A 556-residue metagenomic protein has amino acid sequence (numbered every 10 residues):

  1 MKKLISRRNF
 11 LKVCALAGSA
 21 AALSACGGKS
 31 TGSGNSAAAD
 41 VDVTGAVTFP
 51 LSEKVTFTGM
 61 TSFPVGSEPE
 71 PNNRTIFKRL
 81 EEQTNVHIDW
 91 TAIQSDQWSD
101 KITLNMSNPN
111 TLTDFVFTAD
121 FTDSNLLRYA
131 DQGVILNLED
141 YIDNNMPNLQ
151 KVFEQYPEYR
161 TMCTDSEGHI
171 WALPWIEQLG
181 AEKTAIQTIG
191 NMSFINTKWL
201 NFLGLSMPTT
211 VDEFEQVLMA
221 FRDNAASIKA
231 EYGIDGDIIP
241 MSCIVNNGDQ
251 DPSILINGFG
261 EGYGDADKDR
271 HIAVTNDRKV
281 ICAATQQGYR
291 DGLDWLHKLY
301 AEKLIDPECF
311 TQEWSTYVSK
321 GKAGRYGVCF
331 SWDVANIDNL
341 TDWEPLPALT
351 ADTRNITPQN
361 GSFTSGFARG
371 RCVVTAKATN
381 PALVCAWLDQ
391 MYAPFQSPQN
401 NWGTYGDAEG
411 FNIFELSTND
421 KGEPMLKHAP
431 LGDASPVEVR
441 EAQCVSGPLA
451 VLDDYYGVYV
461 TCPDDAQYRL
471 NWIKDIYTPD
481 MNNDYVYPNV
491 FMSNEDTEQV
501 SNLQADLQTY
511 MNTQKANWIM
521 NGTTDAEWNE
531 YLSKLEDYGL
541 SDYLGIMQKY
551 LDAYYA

Functional and structural regions predicted by a protein language model:
K2-S6, L11-E213, A225, G264-I272 (+3 more regions): Conserved N-terminal structural module of periplasmic/extracytoplasmic solute-binding proteins
V55, T61-N72, L179-F194, N201-M207 (+3 more regions): Extracytoplasmic/periplasmic substrate-binding proteins
F77, T103-L104, N110-L112, V116 (+4 more regions): Catalytic-domain carbohydrate-binding cleft regions of carbohydrate-active enzymes
H87-I93, E308, E344-L346: General small-molecule cofactor/ligand-binding pocket signal
N137-E158, M162, L218-F221, G236-D265 (+1 more regions): Carboxylate/His-rich catalytic cores and anion/metal-binding grooves
E139-Y141, S166-Q250, V274-K320, V374-D407 (+1 more regions): Helix-loop-helix "hinge/cap" segment bordering the ligand-binding cleft or interdomain interface
K298-Y300, Y317-W332, T341, T350-Q443: Glycine-rich, aromatic-lined ligand/substrate-binding cores of catalytic and carbohydrate-binding domains
A386, A393-Q514, G522: Conserved small-residue motifs centered on glycine
